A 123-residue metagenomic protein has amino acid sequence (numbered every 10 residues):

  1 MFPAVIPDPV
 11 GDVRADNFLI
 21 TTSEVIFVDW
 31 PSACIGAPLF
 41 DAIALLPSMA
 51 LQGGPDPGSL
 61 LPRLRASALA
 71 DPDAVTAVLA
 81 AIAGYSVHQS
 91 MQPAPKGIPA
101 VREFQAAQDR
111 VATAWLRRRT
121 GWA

Functional and structural regions predicted by a protein language model:
M1-V10, R65: An alpha-helical support segment within catalytic cores of ATP-dependent transferases
V5-I6, S23, A42: Conserved catalytic motifs of the protein kinase core domain
D8, V25, A37: Hydrophobic "anchor" residues on beta-strands that sit immediately upstream of conserved functional sites
V13: Hydrophobic HxD+1 residue recognition
N17-F27: Conserved protein kinase catalytic/activation segment
D29-C34: Activation of the activation-loop gatekeeper triad in protein kinase-fold domains
L39-L69, L79-G97: Active-site activation/catalytic loop segments of kinase-like enzymes and analogous catalytic loops in related
H88-A123: ATP/Mg2+ or Mg2+-diphosphate-binding catalytic cores that bind nucleotide phosphates or diphosphates via glycine-rich
